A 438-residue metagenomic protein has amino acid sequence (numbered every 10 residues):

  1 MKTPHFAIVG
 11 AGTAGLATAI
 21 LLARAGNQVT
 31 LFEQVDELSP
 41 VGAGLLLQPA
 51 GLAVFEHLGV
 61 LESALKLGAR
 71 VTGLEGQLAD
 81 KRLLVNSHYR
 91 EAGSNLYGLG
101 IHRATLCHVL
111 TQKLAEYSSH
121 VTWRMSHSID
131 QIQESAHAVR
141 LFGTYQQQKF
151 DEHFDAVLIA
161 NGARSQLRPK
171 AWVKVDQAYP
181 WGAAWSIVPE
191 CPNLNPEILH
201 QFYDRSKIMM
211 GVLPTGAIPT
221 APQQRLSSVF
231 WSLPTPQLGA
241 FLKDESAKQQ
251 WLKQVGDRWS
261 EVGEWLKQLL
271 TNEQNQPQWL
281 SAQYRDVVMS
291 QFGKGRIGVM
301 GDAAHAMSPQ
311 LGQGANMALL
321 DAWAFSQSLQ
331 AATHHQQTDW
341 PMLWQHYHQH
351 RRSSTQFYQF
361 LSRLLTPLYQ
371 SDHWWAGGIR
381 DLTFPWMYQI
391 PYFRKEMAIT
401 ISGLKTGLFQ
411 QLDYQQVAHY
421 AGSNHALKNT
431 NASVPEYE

Functional and structural regions predicted by a protein language model:
K2-F6, A23, A50-A171, V175-I187 (+4 more regions): Conserved N-terminal helical subregion
H5, Q28, L226: Residues at the starts of beta-strands that form the adenosine-phosphate
A11-A19, A23-R24, F32, L158 (+2 more regions): Conserved mid-domain beta->alpha element of the FAD-binding
A14, E37, R164: Conserved Rossmann-like nucleotide-cofactor binding loop
A23-A43: Glycine-rich FAD pyrophosphate-binding loop
D36-E56: Conserved N-terminal glycine-rich FAD pyrophosphate-binding loop of Rossmann-like flavoproteins
T111-E116, T122-L280, M289: Conserved FAD-binding catalytic core of PHBH/FMO-like flavoproteins
